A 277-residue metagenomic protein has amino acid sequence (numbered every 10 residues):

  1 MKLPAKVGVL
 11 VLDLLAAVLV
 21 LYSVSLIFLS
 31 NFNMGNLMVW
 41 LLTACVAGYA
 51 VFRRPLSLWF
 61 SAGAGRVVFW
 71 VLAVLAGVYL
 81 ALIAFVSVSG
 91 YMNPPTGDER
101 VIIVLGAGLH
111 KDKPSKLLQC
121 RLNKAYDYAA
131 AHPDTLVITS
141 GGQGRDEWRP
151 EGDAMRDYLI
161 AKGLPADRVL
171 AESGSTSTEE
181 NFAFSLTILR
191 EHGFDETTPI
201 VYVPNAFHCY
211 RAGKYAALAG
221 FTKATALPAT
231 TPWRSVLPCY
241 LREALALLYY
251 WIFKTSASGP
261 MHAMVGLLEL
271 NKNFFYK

Functional and structural regions predicted by a protein language model:
M1-E99, R190-K277: Extended hydrophobic blocks
L82-L241: A structural signal for short, hydrophobic/glycine-enriched beta-strand patches
